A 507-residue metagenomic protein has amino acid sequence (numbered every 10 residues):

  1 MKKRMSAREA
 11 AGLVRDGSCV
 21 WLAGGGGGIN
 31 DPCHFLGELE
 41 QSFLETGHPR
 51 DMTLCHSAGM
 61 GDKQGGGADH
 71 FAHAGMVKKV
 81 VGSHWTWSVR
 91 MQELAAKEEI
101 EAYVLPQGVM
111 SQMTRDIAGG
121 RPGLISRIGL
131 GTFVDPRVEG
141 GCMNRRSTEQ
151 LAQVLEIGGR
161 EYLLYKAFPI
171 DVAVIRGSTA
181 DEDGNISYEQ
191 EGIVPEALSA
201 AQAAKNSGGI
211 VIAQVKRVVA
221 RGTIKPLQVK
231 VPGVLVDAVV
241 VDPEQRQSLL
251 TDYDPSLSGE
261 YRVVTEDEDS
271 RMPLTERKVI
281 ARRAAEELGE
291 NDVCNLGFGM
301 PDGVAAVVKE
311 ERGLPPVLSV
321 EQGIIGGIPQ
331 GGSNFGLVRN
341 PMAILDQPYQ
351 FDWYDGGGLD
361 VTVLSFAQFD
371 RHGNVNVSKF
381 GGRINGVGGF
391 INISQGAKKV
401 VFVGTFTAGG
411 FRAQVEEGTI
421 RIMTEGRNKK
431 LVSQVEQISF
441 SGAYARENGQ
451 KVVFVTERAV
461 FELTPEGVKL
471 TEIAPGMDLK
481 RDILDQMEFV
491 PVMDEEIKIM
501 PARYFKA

Functional and structural regions predicted by a protein language model:
K2-G12, W21, G27-E45, C55 (+4 more regions): Conserved phosphate- and dinucleotide-binding cores of soluble alpha/beta proteins, encompassing both enzyme active
M5-G12, T275-E286: A short, basic/flexible loop-to-alpha-helix module at the beginning of a structural domain
R15, N206, G289: Short conserved AdoMet
V20-L22, V293-G297: Short glycine-rich phosphate-binding loop at a beta-alpha junction
R50, S270-L274, R282-G289, V293 (+1 more regions): Glycine-rich phosphate/ribose-binding loops and adjacent secondary-structure elements that form binding surfaces
S57-G59, G299, G323: Active-site beta-loop-alpha junctions enriched in small/polar residues
R262-E276: Glycine-rich phosphate-binding "P-loop"
